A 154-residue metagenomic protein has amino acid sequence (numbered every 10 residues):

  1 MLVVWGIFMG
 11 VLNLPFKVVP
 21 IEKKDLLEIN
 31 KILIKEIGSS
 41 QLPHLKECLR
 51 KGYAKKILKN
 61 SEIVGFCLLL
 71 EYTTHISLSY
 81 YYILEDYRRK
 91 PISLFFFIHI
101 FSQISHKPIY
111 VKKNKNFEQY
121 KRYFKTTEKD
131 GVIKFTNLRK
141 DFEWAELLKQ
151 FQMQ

Functional and structural regions predicted by a protein language model:
W5, M9-Q41, W144-Q154: Short amphipathic alpha-helix that is part of the acyltransferase structural core
N30-N60, L68: Active-site rim helix/loop that mediates acceptor-substrate recognition in acyltransferases
K56, E62-L70, H75-Y82: Conserved beta-strand in the GNAT
I83, R89-S102: Conserved acetyl-CoA-binding loop-helix of GNAT-fold acetyltransferases
S102-K115: Conserved GNAT acetyl-CoA-binding A-motif
N116, D130-Q154: C-terminal "cap" of GNAT-fold acetyltransferases
K121-G131: Conserved acetyl-CoA-binding loop of GNAT-fold acetyltransferases
